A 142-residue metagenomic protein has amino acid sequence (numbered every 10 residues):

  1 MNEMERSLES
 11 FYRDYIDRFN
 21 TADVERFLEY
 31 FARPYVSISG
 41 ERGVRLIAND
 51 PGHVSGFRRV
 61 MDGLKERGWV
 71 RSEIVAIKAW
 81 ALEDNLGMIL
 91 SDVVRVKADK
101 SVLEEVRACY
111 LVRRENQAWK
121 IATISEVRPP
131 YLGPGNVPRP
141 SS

Functional and structural regions predicted by a protein language model:
M1-R33, S37, P51, R139-S142: Short, low-complexity N-terminal intrinsically disordered segments enriched in polar/charged residues
E25-A79, N85: A solvent-exposed, acidic/Ser-Thr-rich amphipathic alpha-helical stretch
F31-A32, V93-R95, S125-E126: Short beta-strand segments enriched in hydrophobic/aromatic residues within well-folded beta-rich domains
I38, I89-L90, A122: Beta-strand residues in well-ordered beta-sheet regions across diverse protein folds
R58-M61, L90-V94: Short Pro/Gly-enriched beta-strand edge/turn motifs at strand-loop
I74-W80, D92-R95, R107-R113: Hydrophobic/aromatic beta-strand elements that line small-molecule binding cavities or substrate pockets in beta-rich
R95-L103: Short, cysteine-centered beta-strand-loop-beta hairpins and adjacent loop/turn segments enriched in charged/polar
L103-P138: Short beta-strand edge/turn micro-motifs at domain boundaries
